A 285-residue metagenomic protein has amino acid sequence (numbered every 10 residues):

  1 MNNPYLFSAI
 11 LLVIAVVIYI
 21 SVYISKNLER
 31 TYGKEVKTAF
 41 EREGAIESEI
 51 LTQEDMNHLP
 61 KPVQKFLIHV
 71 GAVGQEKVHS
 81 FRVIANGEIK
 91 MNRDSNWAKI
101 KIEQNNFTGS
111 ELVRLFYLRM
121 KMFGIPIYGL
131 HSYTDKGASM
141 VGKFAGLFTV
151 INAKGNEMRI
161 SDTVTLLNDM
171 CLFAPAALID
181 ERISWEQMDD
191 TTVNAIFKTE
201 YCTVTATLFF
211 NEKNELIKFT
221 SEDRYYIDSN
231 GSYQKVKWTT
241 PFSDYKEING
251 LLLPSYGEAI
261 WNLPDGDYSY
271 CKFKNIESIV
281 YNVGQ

Functional and structural regions predicted by a protein language model:
M1-Y5: Positively charged n-region of N-terminal signal peptides that target proteins for export
F7-Y23: Hydrophobic membrane-insertion alpha-helices, especially the h-region of bacterial N-terminal signal peptides
I20-E103: N-terminal cleavable signal peptides for secretion/export
V63, L67, K101-N106, Y133-G142 (+6 more regions): Buried hydrophobic residues that stabilize the cores of well-folded domains
K65-F148: N-terminal mature ectodomain segment of secretory-pathway/periplasmic proteins
K77-I84, S110-Y117, Q187-I196, I217-K218 (+1 more regions): Short, hydrophobic/aromatic-rich segments at coil-to-beta transitions
V141-T199: Flexible, processing/modification-adjacent segments and terminal tails in exported/periplasmic/extracellular proteins
A195-Y281: Gly/Pro-enriched, hydrophobic low-complexity segments that function as extracytoplasmic propeptides/linkers
